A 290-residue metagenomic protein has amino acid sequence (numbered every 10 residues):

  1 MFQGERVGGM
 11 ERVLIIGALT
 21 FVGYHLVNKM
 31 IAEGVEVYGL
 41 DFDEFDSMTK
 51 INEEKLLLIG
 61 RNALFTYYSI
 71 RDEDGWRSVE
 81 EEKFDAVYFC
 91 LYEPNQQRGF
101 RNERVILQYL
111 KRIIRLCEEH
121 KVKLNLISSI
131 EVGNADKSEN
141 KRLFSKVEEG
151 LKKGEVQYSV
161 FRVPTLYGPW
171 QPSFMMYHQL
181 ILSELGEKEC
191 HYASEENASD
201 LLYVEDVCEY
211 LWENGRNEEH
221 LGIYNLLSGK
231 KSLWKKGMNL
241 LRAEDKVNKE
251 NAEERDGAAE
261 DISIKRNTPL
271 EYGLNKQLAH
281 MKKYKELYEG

Functional and structural regions predicted by a protein language model:
F2, R6-E82: N-terminal Rossmann/SDR dinucleotide-binding element
E11, G257-G290: Amphipathic terminal alpha-helices
G17, L91-Y92, N125-I130, R162-P164 (+1 more regions): Active-site beta-alpha turn of Rossmann-fold NAD(P)-dependent dehydrogenases/reductases
K50, Q97-N102, A135-S138, P172: Conserved catalytic-core motifs of eukaryotic protein kinase domains, centered on the activation segment
A86-P94, V105-K141: Conserved Rossmann-fold NAD(P)-dependent oxidoreductase catalytic core, especially the SDR/UDP-sugar
K141-D200, V204-C208: NAD(P)-dependent short-chain dehydrogenase/reductase
P169-P172, E195-Y210, I223-A243, N267-Y272 (+1 more regions): Substrate-binding strand-loop-helix patch in Rossmann-like NAD(P)-dependent oxidoreductase/epimerase domains
Y210, N214-G257, D261, K285-E289: Mid/C-terminal beta-alpha module of Rossmann-like enzyme folds, strongest in SDR-family dehydrogenases/epimerases
